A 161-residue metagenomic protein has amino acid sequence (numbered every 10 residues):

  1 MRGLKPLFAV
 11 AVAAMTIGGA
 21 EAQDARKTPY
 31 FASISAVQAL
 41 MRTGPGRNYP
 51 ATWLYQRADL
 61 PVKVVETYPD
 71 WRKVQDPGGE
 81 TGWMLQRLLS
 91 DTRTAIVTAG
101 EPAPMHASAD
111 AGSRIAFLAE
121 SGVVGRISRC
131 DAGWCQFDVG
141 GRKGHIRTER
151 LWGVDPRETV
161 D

Functional and structural regions predicted by a protein language model:
M1-F8: Bacterial N-terminal signal peptides that target proteins for export
A11-A14: Repetitive helical segments and hydrophobic/amphipathic motifs
I17-G19: N-terminal signal peptide c-region/cleavage motif recognized by signal peptidases
A22-T43, L54-A58, V65-A109, R114-K143 (+1 more regions): SH3-family beta-barrel domains
G46-Y49: Second-shell loop/turn segments in exported
